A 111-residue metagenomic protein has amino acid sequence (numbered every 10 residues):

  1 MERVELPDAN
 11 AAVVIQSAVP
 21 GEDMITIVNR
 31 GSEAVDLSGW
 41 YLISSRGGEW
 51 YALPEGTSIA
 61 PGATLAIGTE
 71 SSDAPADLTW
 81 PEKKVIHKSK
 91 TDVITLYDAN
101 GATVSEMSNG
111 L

Functional and structural regions predicted by a protein language model:
M1-L111: Activation on beta-sandwich/Ig-like modules and their edge loops
